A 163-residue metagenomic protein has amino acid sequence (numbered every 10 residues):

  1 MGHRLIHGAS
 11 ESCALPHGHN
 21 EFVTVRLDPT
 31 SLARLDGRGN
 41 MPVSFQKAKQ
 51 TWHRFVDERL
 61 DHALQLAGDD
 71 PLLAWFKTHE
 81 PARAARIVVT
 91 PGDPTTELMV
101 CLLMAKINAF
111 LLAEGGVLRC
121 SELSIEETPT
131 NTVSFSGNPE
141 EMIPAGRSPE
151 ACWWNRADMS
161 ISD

Functional and structural regions predicted by a protein language model:
M1-D163: Charge-rich, low-complexity N-terminal segments
